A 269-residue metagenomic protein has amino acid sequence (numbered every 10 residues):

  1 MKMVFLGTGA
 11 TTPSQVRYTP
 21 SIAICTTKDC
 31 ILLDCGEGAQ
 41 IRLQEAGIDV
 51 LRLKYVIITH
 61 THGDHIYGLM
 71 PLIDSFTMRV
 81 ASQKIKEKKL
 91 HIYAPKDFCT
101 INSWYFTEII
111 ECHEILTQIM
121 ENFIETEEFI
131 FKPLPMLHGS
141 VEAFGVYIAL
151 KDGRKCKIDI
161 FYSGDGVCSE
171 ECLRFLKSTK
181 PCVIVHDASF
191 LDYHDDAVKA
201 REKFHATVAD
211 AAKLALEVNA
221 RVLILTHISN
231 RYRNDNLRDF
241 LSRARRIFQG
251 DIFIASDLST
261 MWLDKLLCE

Functional and structural regions predicted by a protein language model:
M1-Y162, V167-R174, N234-E269: Binuclear metal-dependent hydrolase catalytic cores
I158, V167-L258: Cap/insert and terminal regions of metallo-dependent hydrolase folds
